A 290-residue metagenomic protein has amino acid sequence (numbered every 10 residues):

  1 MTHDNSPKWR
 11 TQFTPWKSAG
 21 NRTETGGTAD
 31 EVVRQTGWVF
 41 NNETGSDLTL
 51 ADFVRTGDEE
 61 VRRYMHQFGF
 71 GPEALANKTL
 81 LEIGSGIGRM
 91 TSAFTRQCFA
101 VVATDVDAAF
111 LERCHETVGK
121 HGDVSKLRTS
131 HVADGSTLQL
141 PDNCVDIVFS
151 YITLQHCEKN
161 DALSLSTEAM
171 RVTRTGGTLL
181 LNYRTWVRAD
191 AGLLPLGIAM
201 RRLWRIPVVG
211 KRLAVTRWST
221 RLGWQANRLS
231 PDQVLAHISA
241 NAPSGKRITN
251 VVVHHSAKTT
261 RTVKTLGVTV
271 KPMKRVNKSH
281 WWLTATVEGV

Functional and structural regions predicted by a protein language model:
T2-N77, I87-L127, H131-T137, C157-A162 (+1 more regions): Class I (Rossmann-like) S-adenosyl-L-methionine-dependent methyltransferase catalytic domain, capturing the SAM-binding
K78-T79, R174: Residues that mark the start of a beta-strand
T79, A100, C144-D146: Structural signature of beta-strand start/N-cap positions in the alpha/beta core of ABC transporter nucleotide-binding
E82: Class I SAM-dependent methyltransferase core
S136-I147: A short acidic, Gly/Pro-enriched loop at the edge of an enzyme's catalytic core that lines a small-molecule cofactor
I147-N160: A short SAM/SAH-binding and catalytic strip from SAM-dependent methyltransferases
L163-T175: A short glycine-rich, Lys/Arg-flanked "PGG" loop and its adjoining helix->strand segment in the class I
